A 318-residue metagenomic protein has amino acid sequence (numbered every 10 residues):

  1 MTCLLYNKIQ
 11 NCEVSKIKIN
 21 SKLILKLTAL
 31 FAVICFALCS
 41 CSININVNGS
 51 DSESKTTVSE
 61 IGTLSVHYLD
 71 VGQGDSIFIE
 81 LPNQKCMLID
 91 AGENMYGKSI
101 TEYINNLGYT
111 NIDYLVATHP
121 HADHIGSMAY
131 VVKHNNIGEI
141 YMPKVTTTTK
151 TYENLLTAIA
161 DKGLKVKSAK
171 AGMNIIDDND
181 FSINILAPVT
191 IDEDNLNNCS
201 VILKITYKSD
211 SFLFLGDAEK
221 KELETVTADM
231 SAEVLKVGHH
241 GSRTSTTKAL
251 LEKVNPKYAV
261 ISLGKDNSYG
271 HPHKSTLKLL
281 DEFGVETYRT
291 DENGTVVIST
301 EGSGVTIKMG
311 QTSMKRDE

Functional and structural regions predicted by a protein language model:
T2-L23, A37-E318: Non-globular, low-confidence helical/coil segments that flank catalytic cores
T28-L38: Bacterial N-terminal signal peptides
